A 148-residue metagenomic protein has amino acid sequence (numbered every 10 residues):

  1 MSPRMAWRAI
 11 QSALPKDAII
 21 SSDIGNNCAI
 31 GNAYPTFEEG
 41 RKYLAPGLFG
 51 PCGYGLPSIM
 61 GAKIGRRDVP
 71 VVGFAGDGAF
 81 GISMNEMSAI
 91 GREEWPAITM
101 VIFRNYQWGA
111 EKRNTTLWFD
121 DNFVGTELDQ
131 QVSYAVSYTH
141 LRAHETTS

Functional and structural regions predicted by a protein language model:
M1-P46, M84: Cofactor-pocket helix-loop regions in the catalytic cores of large enzyme subunits
A29-R142, S148: Thiamine diphosphate
